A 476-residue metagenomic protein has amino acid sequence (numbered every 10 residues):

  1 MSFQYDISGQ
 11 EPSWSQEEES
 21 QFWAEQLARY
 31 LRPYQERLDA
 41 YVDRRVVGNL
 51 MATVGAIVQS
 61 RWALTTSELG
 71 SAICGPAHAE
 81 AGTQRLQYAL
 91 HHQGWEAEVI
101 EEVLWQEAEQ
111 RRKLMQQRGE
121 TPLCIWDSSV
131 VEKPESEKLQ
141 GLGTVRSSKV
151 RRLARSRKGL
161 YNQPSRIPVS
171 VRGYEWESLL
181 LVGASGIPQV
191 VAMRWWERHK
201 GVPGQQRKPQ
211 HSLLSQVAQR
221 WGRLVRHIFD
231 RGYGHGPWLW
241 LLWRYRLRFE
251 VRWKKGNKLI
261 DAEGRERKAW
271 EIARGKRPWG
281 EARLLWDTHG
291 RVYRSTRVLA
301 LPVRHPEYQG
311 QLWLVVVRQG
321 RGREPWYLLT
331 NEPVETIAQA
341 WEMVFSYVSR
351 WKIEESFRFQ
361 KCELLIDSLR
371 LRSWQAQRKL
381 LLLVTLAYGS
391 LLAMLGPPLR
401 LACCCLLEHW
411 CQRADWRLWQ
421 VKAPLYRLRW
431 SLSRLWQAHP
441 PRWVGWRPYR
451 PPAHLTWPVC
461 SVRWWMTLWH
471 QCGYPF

Functional and structural regions predicted by a protein language model:
S2-V46, L50-A52, E101, G119-E120 (+2 more regions): Single, function-defining residue in the core of a domain
R37-V99, G183: Short, positively charged, Gly/Tyr-enriched micro-motifs that form contact patches at catalytic or ligand/partner
T53-A56, R111-R112, Q163-R166, L369-Q375: Short secondary-structure capping micro-motifs at structural edges
V54-G55, T66, G70-I73, L86-L90 (+10 more regions): Long, contiguous hydrophobic alpha-helical segments, chiefly transmembrane helices and signal peptides
Q59, P76, R166-V169, K200-P203: Short gly/ser-rich anion-binding loops that grip negatively charged ligand groups
T65, G82, P122-C124, E175 (+2 more regions): Generic hydrophobic, aliphatic-rich segments that mediate packing or membrane embedding
A77-E80, E132-E135, P237: Short active-site-adjacent helix-start/loop capping segments
Q87-A184: Active-site-proximal, Lys/Arg-enriched surface segment that forms a nucleic-acid-binding/basic interface patch
